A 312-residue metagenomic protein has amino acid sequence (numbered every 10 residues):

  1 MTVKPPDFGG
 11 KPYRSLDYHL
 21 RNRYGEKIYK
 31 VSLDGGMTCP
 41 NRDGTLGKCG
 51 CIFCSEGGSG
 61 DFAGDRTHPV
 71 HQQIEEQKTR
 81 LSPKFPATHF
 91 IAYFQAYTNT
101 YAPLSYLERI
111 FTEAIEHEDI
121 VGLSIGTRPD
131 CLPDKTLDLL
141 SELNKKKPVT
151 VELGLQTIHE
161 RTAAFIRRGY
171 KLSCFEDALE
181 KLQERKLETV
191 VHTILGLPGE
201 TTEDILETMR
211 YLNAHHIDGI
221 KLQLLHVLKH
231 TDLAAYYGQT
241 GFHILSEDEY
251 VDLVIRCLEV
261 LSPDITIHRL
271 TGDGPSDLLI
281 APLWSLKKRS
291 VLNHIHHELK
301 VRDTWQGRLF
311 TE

Functional and structural regions predicted by a protein language model:
M1-I91: N-terminal [4Fe-4S]-dependent radical SAM core
M1-Y18, K27-Y29, G219, V227-E312: Auxiliary Fe-S-binding modules of radical SAM enzymes
Y29-L33, F90-A92, L123-I125, V149-L153 (+3 more regions): Hydrophobic faces of well-ordered beta-strands that scaffold small-molecule active sites in alpha/beta enzyme cores
G57-Q77, L81-L104, D119-L132, P148-C174 (+1 more regions): Core AdoMet radical
K78-L81, L132-K146, D177, L206-H216 (+1 more regions): Short amphipathic alpha-helices and their capping/turn segments at secondary-structure boundaries
L81-P83, I110-E118, D138-P148, E180-E184: Acidic (Asp/Glu)-rich catalytic clusters
E108-T112, S141, T201-D218, G274-H296: Short, electropositive alpha-helical surface patch
S173-D232, D248-T271: Conserved C-terminal portion of the radical SAM core fold that forms the substrate/S-adenosylmethionine-binding
